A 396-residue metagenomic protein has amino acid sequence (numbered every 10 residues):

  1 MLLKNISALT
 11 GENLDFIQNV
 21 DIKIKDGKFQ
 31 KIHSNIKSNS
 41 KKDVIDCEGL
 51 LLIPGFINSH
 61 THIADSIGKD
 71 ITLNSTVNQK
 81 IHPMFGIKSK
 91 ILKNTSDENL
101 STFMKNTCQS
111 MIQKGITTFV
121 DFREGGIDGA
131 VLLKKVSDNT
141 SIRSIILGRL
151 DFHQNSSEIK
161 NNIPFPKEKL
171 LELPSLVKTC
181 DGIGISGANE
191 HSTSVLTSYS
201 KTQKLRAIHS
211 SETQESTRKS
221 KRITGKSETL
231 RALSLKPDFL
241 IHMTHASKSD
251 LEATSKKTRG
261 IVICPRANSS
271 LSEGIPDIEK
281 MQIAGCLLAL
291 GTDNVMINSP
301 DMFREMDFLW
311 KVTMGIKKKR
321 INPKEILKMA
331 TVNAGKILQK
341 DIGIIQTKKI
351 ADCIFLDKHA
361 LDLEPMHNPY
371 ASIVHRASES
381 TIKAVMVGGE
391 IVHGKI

Functional and structural regions predicted by a protein language model:
M1-N39, E390: N-terminal metal-binding scaffold of metallo-dependent hydrolase/deaminase domains
M1-N5, K25, S38-P83, K105 (+1 more regions): Replace "His-x-His-based motif
I6, I22, G27, G49 (+12 more regions): Divalent metal-coordination and catalytic microenvironments
I6, I350-I396: C-terminal cap of metal-dependent C-N hydrolases
S66-L100, S141, N155, K204-L205 (+3 more regions): Active-site gating loops and adjacent loop-to-helix segments of metal-dependent hydrolytic enzymes
K69-T140, K167-K178: Alpha-helical scaffold segments that flank or form the walls of functional sites
G126-S234, D238: Metal-coordinating catalytic core of metallo-dependent amide/deamination hydrolases
S227-K236, P276-A360, R376-A377: His/Asp/Glu-enriched, well-ordered alpha-helical/loop segment that forms or immediately abuts the divalent-metal
